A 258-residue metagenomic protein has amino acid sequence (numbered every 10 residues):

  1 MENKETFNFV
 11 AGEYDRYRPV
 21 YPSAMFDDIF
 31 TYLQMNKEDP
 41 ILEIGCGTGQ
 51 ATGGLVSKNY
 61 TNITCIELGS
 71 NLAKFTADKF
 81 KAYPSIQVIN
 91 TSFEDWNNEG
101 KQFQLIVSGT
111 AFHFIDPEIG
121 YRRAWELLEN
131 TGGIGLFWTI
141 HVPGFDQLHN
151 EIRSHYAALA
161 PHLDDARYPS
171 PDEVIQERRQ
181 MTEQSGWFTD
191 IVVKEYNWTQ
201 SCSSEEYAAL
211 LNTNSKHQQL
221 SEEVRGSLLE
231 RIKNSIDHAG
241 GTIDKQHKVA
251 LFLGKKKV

Functional and structural regions predicted by a protein language model:
M1-N36: Conserved class I S-adenosyl-L-methionine
Q34-N36, K81, D116, E129: Short conserved AdoMet
L42, T48-W96: Class I SAM-dependent methyltransferase SAM/SAH-binding core
T48, D172-V258: Conserved Class I S-adenosyl-L-methionine
W96-I106: A short acidic, Gly/Pro-enriched loop at the edge of an enzyme's catalytic core that lines a small-molecule cofactor
G109-T110: Short catalytic micro-motifs in class I SAM-dependent methyltransferases
I115-A124: A short, conserved alpha-helix within the catalytic core of class I
W125, E129-N197: Conserved catalytic/acceptor-binding region of the Class I
